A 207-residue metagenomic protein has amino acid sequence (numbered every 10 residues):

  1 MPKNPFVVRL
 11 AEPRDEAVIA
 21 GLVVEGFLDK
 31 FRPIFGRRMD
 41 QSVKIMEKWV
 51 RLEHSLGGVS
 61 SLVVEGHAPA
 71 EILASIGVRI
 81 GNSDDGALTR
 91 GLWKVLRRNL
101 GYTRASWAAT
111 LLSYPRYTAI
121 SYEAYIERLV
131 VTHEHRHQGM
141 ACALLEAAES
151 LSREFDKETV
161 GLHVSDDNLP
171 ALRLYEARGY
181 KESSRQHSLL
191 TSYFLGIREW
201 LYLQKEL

Functional and structural regions predicted by a protein language model:
N4-F6, P69-S75, A124: Glycine-rich phosphate/pyrophosphate-binding loop shared by adenosine-nucleotide-utilizing enzymes
V7-G21, R32, G81: A short beta-loop-alpha structural element at the N-terminal edge of CoA-dependent acyl/N-acetyltransferase catalytic
F27-W49, D85, R97-N99: Conserved GNAT-fold acetyl-CoA-binding loop/helix
R38-S61, G66-H67, I72, G77: Active-site rim helix/loop that mediates acceptor-substrate recognition in acyltransferases
N82-A124, T191: Conserved acyl-donor/pantetheine-binding loop and adjacent beta-alpha core of acyl/acetyltransferases and related
E123-A124, S152-H163: Conserved GNAT acetyl-CoA-binding A-motif
V131, H137-S150, R173-A177: Conserved acetyl-CoA-binding loop-helix of GNAT-fold acetyltransferases
E158-G161, S165-L172, A177-R178, S188-L207: C-terminal "cap" of GNAT-fold acetyltransferases
